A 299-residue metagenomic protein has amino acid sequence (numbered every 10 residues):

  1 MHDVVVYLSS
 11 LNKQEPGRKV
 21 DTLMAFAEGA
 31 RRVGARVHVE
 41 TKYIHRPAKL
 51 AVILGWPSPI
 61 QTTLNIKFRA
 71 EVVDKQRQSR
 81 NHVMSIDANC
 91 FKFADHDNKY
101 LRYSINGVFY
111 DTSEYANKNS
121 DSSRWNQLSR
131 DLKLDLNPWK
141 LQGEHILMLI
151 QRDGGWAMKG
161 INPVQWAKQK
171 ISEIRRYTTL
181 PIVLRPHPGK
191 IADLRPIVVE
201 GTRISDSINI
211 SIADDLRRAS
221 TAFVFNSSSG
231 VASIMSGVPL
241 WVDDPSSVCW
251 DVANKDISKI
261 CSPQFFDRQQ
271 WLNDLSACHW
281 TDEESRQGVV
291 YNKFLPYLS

Functional and structural regions predicted by a protein language model:
M1-W56, G155, P296-S299: N-terminal pre-catalytic "stem/leader" segment of glycosyltransferase-like enzymes
V6-L11, L54-P57, I86-C90, G143-G155 (+2 more regions): Short loop/turn segments at strand-loop or loop-helix junctions that form parts of catalytic or ligand-binding pockets
S9-S10, K168-S207: Catalytic donor nucleotide-activated moiety binding site of glycosyltransferases and closely related
K19-F26, T63-E71, N162-E173: Well-ordered, non-membrane alpha-helical segments in soluble/globular domains
T41-D74, M84, A222-F225: Short, well-ordered secondary-structure micro-motifs within conserved domains or adaptor modules
Q61-K92, A167-Q169, M235-C249: A short, gly/pro- and small-residue-rich
D97-G143, W250-S299: Leloir-type glycosyltransferase catalytic cores
N209-N254: A donor-sugar binding/catalytic signature common to diverse glycosyltransferases and related nucleotide-sugar
